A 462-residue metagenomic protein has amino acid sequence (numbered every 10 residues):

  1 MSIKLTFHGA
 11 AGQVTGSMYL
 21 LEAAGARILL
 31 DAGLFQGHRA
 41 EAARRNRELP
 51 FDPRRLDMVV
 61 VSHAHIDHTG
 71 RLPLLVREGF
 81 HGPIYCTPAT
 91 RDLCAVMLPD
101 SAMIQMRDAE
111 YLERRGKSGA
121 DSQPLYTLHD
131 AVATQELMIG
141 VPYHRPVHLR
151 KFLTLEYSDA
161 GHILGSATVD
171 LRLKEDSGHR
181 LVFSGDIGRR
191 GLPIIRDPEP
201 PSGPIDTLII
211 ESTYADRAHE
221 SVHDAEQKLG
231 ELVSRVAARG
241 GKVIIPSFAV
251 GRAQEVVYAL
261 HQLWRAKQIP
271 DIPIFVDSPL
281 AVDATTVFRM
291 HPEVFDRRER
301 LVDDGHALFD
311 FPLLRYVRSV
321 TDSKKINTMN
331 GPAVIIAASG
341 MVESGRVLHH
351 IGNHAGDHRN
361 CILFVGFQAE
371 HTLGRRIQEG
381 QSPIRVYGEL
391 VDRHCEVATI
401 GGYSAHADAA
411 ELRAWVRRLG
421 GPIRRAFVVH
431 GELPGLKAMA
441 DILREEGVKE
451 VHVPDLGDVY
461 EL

Functional and structural regions predicted by a protein language model:
M1-R54, A133-R196, K324-T328, V334 (+3 more regions): Core dinuclear metal-dependent hydrolase active-site scaffold
A11-G16, A23-G82, C86-E136, I187-P198 (+3 more regions): Pre-active-site segment of Zn-dependent metallo-hydrolases
G12, H65-D67, I163-L164, F248-E255 (+3 more regions): Gly/Ser/Thr-rich loops at beta-strand to alpha-helix junctions that form or flank small-molecule/cofactor-binding
L30-A32, L56-H65, T69-L72, I84-T87 (+10 more regions): Active-site neighborhood of phospho(di)ester-bond hydrolases with catalytic His/Asp-centered motifs
A32-Q36, G178-S184, G188-R190, E211-E220 (+4 more regions): Acidic/glycine-enriched edge-of-secondary-structure segments
S101-I163, P292-G331: Metallo-beta-lactamase
T168, R190-D277, C361-G366, I384-E450: Cap/insert and terminal regions of metallo-dependent hydrolase folds
G230-H371, R385: Hard-cation-handling environments
